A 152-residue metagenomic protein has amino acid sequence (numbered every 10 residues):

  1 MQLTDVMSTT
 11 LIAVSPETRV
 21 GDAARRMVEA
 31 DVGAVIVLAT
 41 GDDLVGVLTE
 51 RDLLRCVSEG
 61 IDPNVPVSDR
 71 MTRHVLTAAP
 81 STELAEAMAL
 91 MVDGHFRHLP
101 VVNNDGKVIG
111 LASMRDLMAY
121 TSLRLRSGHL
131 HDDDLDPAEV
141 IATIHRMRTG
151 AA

Functional and structural regions predicted by a protein language model:
M1-T10, T49-A79, E83-V92, S113-A152: Tandem CBS (Bateman) regulatory domains
A13-D31, L38-A39, A78-H95, V102-N103: The conserved cystathionine-beta-synthase
E17, L44, P137-I141: Low-complexity, intrinsically disordered short peptide segments enriched in small/polar/basic residues
M27-A30, V35-R51, M91, L99-R115: A glycine-centered beta-loop-beta connector
